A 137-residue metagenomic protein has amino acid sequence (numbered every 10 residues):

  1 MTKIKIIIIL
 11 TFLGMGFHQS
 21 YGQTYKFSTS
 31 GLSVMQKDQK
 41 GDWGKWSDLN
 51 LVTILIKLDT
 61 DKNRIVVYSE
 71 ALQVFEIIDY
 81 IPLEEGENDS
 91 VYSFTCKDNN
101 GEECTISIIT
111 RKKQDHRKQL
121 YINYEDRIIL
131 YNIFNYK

Functional and structural regions predicted by a protein language model:
M1-K26: Bacterial Sec-dependent N-terminal signal peptides
G22-A71: N-terminal secretory signal peptides
G22-K26, N63-R64, E87-T95, D115-L120: Short, hydrophobic/aromatic-rich segments at coil-to-beta transitions
D38, S69, G86, D98 (+1 more regions): Acidic surface patches and DE-rich sequence motifs
W46-S47, D79-S107: An anionic, turn-rich surface loop/hairpin at beta-sheet edges that serves as a generic interaction/coordination patch
L58, E84, I108-K112: Short, low-complexity Ser/Thr-rich regulatory SLiMs
E70-E84, N123-K137: Edge beta-strand at a domain terminus
S107-N132: Short, exposed beta-strand-loop hairpins at the edges of beta-sheets in extracellular/periplasmic proteins
